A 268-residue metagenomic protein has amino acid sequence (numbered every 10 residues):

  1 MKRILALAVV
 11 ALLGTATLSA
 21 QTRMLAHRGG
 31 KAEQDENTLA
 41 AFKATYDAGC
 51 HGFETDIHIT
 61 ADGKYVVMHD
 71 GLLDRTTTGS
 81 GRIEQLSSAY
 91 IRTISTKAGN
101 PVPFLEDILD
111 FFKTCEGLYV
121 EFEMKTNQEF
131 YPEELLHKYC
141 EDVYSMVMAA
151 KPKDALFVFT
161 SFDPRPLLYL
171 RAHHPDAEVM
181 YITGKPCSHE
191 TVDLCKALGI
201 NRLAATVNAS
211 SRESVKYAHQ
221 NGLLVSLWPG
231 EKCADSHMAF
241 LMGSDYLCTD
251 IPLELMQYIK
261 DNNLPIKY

Functional and structural regions predicted by a protein language model:
M1-T22: Bacterial Sec-dependent N-terminal signal peptides
S19-Y268: Phosphate-group recognition and catalysis centered on beta-loop-alpha active-site segments
